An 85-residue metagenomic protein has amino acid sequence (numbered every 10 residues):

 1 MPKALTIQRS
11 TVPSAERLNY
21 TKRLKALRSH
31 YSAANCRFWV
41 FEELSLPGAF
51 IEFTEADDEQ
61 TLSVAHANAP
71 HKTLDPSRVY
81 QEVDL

Functional and structural regions predicted by a protein language model:
M1-L85: Short S/T/G/P-rich N-terminal loop/turn motif that feeds into the first structured element of a domain
